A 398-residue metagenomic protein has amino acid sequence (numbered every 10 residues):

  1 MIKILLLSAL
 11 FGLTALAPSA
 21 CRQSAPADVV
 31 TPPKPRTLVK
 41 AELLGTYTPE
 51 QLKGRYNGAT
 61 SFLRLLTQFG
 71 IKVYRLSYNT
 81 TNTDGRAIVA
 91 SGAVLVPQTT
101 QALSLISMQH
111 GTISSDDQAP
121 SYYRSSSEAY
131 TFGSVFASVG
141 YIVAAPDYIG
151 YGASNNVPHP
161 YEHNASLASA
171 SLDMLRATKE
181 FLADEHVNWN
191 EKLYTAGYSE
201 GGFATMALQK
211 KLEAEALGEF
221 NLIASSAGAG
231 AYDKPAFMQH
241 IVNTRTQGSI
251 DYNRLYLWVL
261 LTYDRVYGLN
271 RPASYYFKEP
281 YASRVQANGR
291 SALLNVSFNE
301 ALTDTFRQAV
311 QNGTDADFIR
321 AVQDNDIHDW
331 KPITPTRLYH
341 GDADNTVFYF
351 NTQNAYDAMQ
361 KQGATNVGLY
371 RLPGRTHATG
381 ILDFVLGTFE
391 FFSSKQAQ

Functional and structural regions predicted by a protein language model:
R22-Q101: Catalytic-loop region of hydrolases
T83-S91, L95-G140: Short, surface-exposed "cap/lid" segments of acyl-processing enzymes
V96-A102, A177-A196, A216-L217: Gly/Ser-rich "nucleophile elbow"/oxyanion-hole loop immediately N-terminal to the catalytic nucleophile in hydrolases
Y161-D184: Alpha/beta-hydrolase active-site loop
G197-G201, T205: Gly/Ala-rich beta-loop-alpha elbow adjacent to hydrolase catalytic centers
G228-D329: Accessory cap/linker subdomain of secreted extracellular hydrolases
T314-R320, R337, T346, Q353-N354 (+1 more regions): C-terminal catalytic histidine-bearing segment of alpha/beta-hydrolase fold enzymes
P332, R337-D344: Short beta-strand/loop motif that positions the catalytic acidic residue of the alpha/beta-hydrolase fold
